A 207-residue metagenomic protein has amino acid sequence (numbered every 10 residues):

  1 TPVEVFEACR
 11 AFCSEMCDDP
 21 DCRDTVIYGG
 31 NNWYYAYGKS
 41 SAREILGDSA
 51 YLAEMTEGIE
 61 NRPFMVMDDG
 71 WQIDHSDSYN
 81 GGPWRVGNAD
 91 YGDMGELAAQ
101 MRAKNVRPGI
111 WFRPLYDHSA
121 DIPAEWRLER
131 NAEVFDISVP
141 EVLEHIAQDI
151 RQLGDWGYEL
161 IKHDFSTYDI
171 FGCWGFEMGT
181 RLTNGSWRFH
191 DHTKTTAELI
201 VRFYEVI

Functional and structural regions predicted by a protein language model:
T1-P63, L160: Carbohydrate-recognition beta-sandwich/jelly-roll modules in extracellular/periplasmic carbohydrate-active proteins
N61-I207: Aromatic- and carboxylate-enriched substrate-binding clefts and catalytic-loop regions of carbohydrate-active enzymes
